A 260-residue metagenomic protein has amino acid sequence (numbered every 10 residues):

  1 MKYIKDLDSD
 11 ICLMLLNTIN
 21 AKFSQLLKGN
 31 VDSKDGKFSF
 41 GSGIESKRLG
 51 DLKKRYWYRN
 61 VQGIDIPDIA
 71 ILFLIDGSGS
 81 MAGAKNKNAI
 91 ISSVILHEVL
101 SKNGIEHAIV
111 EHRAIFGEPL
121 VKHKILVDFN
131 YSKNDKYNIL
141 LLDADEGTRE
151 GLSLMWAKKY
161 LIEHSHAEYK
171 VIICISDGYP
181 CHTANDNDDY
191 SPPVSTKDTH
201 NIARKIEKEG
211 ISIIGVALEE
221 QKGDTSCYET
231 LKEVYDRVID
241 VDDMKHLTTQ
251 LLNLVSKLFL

Functional and structural regions predicted by a protein language model:
M1-I71: Acidic/polar low-complexity segments with low predicted structural confidence
N60-D65, L161-S165, K205: Replace "in large, NTP-powered and nucleic-acid-processing enzymes" with "in large, NTP-powered factors and other
G63-N130, I172-C174, I214-G223: Von Willebrand factor
F73-A82, Y137-D143, N187: Glycine- and acidic
L96-H97, K159-Y160, D188: C-terminal structured domains
E118-K170, P180, K208, A217-K222 (+2 more regions): Von Willebrand factor
G178-E233: VWA/integrin I-like adhesion module and closely mimicked acidic/polar interface patches used
E233-L260: C-terminal helix of von Willebrand factor
